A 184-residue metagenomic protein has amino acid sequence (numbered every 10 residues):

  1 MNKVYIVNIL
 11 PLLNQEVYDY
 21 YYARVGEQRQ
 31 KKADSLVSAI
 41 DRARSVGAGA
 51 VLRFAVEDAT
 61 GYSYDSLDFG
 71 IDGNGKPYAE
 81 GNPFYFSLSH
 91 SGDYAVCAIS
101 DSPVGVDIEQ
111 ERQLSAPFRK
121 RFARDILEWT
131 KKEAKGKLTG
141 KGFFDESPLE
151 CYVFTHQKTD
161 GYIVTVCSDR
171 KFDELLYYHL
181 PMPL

Functional and structural regions predicted by a protein language model:
M1-L184: Core catalytic alpha/beta fold that binds nucleotide/phospho-ligands
